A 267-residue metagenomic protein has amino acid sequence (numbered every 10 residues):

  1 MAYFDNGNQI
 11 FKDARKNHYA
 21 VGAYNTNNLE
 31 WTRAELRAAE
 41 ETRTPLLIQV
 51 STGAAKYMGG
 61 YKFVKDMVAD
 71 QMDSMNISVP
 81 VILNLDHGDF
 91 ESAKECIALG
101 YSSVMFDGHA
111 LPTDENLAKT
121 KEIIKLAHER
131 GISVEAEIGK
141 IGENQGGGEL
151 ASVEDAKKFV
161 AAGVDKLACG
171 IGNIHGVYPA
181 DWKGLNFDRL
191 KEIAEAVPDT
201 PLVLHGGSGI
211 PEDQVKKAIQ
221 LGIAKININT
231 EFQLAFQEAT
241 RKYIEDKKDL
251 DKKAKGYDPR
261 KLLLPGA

Functional and structural regions predicted by a protein language model:
M1-A2: Basic/polar N-terminal segments that are highly enriched at the extreme N-terminus, encompassing both cleavable
D5-G22, A254-K261: Generic N-terminal amphipathic, Lys/Arg-enriched alpha-helix
G7-D13, L29-A54, Y61-S78, H87-T200 (+1 more regions): Alpha/beta enzyme core
Y19-N27, A55-K56: A short N-terminal beta->alpha junction/helix N-cap motif
A20-G22, T44-L46, V81: A generic secondary-structure signal marking the coil-to-beta-strand transition
V21-N25, L83-N84, M105, L202-H205 (+1 more regions): Short catalytic-loop micro-motif centered on adjacent basic/acidic residues
I171, G206-S208, T230-F232: Active-site proximal loops enriched in glycine and acidic residues that flank catalytic Cys/His/Asp and coordinate
E212-A267: C-terminal alpha-helical cap/extension of soluble enzyme domains
